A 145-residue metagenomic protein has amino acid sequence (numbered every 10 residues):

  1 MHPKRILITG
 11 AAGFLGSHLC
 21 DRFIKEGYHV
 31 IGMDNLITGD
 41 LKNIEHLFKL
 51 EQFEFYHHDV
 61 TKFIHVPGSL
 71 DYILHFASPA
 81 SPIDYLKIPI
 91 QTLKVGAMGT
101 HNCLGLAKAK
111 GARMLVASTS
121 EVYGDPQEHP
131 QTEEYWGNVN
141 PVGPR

Functional and structural regions predicted by a protein language model:
M1-R145: N-terminal Rossmann-like NAD(P)+-binding domain of SDR-like oxidoreductases, especially those catalyzing
